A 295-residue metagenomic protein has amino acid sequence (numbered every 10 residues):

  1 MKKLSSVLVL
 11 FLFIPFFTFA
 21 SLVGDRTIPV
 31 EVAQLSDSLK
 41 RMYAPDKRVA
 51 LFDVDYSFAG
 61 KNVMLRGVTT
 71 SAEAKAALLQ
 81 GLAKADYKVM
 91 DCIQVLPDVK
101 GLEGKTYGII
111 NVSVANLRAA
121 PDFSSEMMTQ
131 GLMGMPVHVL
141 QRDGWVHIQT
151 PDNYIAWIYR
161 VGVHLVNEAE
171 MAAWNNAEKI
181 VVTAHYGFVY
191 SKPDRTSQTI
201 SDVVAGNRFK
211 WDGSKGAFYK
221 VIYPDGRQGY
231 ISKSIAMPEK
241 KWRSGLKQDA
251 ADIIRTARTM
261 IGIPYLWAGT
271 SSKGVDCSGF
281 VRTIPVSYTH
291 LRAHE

Functional and structural regions predicted by a protein language model:
M1-G24: Bacterial Sec-dependent N-terminal signal peptides
A20-Q130, M135, R160-E168, Y190 (+1 more regions): N-terminal targeting leaders
M64-V68, K240-S244, P264-S272: Second-shell loop/turn segments in exported
G81-A85, V89-P97, T150-I180, Y223-A251 (+1 more regions): Boundary regions of SH3-family modules and the immediately adjacent low-complexity/disordered segments in eukaryotic
I110-M133, V182-W211, Y265: Beta-loop motif signature
G131-Y159, S201-K233: SH3/SH3-like beta-barrel superfamily modules
A257, G269-S287: Active-site nucleophilic cysteine motif
T289-E295: Conserved small/polar residues in nucleotide/adenosyl-binding loops
